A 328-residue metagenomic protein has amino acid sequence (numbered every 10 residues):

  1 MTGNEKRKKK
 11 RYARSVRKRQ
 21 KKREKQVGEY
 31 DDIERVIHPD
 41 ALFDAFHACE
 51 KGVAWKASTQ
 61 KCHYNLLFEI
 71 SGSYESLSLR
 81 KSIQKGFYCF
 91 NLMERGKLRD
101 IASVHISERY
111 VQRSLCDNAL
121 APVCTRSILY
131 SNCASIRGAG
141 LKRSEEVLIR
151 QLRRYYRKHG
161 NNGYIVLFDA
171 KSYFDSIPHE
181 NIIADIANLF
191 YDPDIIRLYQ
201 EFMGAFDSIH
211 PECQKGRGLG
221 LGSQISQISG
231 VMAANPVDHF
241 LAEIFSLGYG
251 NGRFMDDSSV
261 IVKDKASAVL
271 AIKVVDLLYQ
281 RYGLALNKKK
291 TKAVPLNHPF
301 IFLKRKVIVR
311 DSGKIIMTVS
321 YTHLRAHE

Functional and structural regions predicted by a protein language model:
M1-S71: Non-catalytic, polymerase-adjacent accessory regions of viral genome-replication enzymes
E29-D32, C116-F168, S172-D175: Active-site-proximal segment of RNA-dependent polymerases
S76-K97, R197-H210: Reverse-transcriptase-like RNA-dependent polymerase core
L98-L129, K215-E243: Conserved pre-motif C helix in the palm subdomain of viral-like polymerases
Q151-M255, S259-L278, V294: Conserved polymerase palm-domain catalytic core
Y282-I308: Conserved catalytic core of two-metal-ion nucleotidyltransferases
T322-E328: Conserved small/polar residues in nucleotide/adenosyl-binding loops
